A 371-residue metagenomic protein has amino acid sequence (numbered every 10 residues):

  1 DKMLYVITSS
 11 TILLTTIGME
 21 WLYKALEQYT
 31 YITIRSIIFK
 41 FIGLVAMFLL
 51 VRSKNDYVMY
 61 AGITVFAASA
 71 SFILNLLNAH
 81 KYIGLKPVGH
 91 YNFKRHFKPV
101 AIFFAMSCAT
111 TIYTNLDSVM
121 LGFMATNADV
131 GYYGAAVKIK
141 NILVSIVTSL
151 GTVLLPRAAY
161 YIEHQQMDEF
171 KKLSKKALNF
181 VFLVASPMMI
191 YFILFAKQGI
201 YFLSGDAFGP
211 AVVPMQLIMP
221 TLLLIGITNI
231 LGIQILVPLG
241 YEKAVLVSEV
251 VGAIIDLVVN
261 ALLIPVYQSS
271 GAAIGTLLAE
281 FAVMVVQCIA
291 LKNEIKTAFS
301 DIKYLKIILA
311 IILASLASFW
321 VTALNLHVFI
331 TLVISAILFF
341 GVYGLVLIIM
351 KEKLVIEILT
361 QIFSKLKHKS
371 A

Functional and structural regions predicted by a protein language model:
D1, K171-G226, L257-P265, L316 (+1 more regions): Alpha-helical transmembrane segments of multi-pass membrane transport and lipid-handling proteins
K2, S9, T33-K81, P99 (+3 more regions): Hydrophobic alpha-helical transmembrane segments
I12-S36, P220-V251: Membrane-interface junctions at transmembrane-helix termini in multi-pass inner-membrane proteins
L49-S53, T111-L143, V153-Y161, F192 (+2 more regions): Helix-terminus/linker motif at the lipid-water interface of multi-pass membrane proteins
Y57-T64, A70-T114, V119, V153 (+3 more regions): Interhelical loop/hinge segments that connect adjacent transmembrane helices in multipass membrane
I102, D117-V119, G131-G151, K176-F180 (+3 more regions): Alpha-helical transmembrane segments of polytopic membrane transporters and translocases
A136, N141-A185, G232-P238: Helix-loop junctions and terminal segments of transmembrane helices in multi-pass membrane transport/translocation
F319-A371: Membrane-proximal transmembrane or re-entrant/amphipathic helices at the cytosolic face
